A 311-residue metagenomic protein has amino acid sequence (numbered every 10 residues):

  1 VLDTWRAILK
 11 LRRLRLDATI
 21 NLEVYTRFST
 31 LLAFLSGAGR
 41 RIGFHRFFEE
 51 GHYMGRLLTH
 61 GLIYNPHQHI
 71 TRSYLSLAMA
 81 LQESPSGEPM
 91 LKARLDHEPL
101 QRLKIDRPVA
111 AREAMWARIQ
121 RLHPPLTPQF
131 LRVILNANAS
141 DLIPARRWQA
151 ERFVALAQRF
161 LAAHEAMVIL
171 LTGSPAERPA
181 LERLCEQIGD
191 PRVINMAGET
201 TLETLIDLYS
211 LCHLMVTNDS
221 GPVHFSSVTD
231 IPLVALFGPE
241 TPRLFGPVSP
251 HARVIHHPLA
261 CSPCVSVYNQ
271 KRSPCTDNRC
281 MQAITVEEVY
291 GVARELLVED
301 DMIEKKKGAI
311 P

Functional and structural regions predicted by a protein language model:
V1-P311: Catalytic machinery of carbohydrate-active enzymes, primarily nucleotide-sugar-dependent glycosyltransferases
